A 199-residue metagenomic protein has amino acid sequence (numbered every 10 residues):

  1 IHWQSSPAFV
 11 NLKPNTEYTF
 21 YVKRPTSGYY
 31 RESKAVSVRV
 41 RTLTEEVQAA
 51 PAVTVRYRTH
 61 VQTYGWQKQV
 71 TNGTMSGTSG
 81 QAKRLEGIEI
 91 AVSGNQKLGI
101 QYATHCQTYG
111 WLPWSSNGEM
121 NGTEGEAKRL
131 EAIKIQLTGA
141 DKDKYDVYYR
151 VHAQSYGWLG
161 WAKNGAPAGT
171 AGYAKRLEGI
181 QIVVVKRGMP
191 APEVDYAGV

Functional and structural regions predicted by a protein language model:
I1-S5: Extracellular low-complexity, O-glycosylation-prone stalks/linkers
A8-N11, S37-R41, A91, Q136 (+1 more regions): Generic structural detector for well-ordered beta-strands
F9-Y30: Beta-strand-rich modules
K13-N15, P25, V36, Q136 (+2 more regions): Residue-level detector of intrinsically disordered/flexible regions characterized by low predicted structural confidence
P14, V40-T42, Y57: A detector of low-complexity, intrinsically disordered, Ser/Thr/Gly/Pro/Ala-rich segments
T16, T42-T44, T123: Ser/Thr-centric signal marking residues that sit in or immediately flank functional binding/regulatory motifs
S27-E45: Extracellular fibronectin type III
V47-V199: Lectin-type carbohydrate-recognition ectodomains
